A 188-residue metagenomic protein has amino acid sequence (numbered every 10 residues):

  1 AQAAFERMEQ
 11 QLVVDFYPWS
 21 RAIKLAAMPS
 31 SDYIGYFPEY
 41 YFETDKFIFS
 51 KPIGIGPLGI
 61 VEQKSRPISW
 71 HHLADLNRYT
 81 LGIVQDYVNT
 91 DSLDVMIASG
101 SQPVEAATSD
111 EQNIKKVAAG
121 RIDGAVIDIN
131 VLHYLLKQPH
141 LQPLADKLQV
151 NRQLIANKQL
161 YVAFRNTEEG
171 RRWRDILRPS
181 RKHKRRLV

Functional and structural regions predicted by a protein language model:
A1-E9, S50-P52, D75-N77, D86-T108 (+1 more regions): Ligand-binding cleft/hinge of the Venus flytrap
A1-I23: Start-of-domain marker
M8, S180-V188: Periplasmic-binding protein-like
Q11-P18, S101-S109, N113-K116, N151-Q153: Short beta-strand-to-loop elements that line the ligand-binding cleft of bilobed periplasmic-binding protein-like
D15-D75, Y87-N89, R152-I155: Acidic, polar ligand-binding/catalytic clefts
S20-D32, I48, E111-H133, Q138: Short helices/loops that flank or line small-molecule/ion binding pockets
G56-L58, Q142-R178: Periplasmic-binding protein-like
H72-D75, D128, E169-S180: Short amphipathic alpha-helical coupling segments at ligand-binding clamshell hinges and other catalytic/signaling
